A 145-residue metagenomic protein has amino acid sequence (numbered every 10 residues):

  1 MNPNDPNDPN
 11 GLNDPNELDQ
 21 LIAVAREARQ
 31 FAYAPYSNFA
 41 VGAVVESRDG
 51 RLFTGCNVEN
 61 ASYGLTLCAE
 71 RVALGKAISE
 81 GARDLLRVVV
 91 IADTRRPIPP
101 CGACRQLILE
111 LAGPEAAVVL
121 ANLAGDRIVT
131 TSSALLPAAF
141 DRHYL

Functional and structural regions predicted by a protein language model:
N2-P3, D14-F31, A82-L145: C-terminal binding/interaction regions
P6-L12: Intrinsically disordered, low-complexity tandem-repeat regions enriched in Proline and Serine
F31-S37: Extended beta-strand/beta-hairpin segments
N38-S47: Short beta-strand scaffold segments in enzyme catalytic cores
C56-V72: Compact, glycine-rich, soluble single-domain proteins
V72, K76-E80, Q106-L107: Feature captures the catalytic cores and cofactor-binding loops of soluble hydro-lyases/lyases that act on carboxylate
